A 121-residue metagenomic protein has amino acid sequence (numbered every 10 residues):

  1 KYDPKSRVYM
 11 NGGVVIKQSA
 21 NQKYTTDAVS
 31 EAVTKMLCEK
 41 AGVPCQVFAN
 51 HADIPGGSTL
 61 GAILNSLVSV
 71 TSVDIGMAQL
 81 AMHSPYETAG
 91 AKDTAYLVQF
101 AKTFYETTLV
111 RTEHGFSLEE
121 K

Functional and structural regions predicted by a protein language model:
Y2-S84, T112: Active-site-adjacent substrate-binding region of metalloamidase/peptidase-like peptide-processing proteins
M77-K121: His/Asp/Glu-rich mid-to-C-terminal helical/loop segments that flank catalytic regions of hydrolases
